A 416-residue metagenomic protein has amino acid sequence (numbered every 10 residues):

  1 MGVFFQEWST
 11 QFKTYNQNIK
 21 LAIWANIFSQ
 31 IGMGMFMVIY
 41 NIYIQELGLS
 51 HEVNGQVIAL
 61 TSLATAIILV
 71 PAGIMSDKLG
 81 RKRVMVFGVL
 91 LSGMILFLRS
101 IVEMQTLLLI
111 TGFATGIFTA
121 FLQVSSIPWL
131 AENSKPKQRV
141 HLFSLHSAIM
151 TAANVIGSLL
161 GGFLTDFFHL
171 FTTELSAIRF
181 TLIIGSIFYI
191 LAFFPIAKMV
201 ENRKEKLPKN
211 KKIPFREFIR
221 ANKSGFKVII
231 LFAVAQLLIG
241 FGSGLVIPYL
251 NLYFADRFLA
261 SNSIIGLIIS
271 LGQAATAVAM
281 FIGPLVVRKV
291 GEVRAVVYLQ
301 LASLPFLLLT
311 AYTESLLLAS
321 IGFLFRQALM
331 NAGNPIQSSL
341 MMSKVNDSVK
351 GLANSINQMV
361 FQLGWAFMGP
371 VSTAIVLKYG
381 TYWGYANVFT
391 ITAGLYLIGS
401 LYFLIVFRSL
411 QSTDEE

Functional and structural regions predicted by a protein language model:
G2-N16, E201-V234: Juxtamembrane intracellular "pre-TM" segments in multi-pass secondary transporters
F4-A64, V228-I269: Helix-loop boundary and gating motifs at the non-cytosolic
I27, I95, T106-L122, L237 (+1 more regions): Hydrophobic core of transmembrane alpha-helices in multi-pass small-molecule transporters, especially MFS/SLC-type
I68-G80, T165, A279-E292, V376-L377: Helix-to-loop junctions at the C-terminal end of transmembrane segments in multipass secondary transporters
R83-L98, R294-L309: Structural signature of the two symmetry-related core transmembrane helices
F113-M150: Cytoplasmic helix-loop-helix junction between adjacent transmembrane helices in 12-TM secondary transporters
D166-I187, V376-Y396: A membrane-interface helix-boundary motif in multi-pass transporters
S186-K206, Y402-F407: C-terminal membrane-cytosol helix-exit motif in multi-pass small-molecule transporters
